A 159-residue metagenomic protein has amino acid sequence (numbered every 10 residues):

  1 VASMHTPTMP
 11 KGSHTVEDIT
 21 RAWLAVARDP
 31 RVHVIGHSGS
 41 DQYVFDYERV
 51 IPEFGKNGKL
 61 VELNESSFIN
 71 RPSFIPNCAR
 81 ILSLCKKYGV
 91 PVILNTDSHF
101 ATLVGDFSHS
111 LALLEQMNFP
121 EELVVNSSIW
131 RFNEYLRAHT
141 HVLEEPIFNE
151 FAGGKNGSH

Functional and structural regions predicted by a protein language model:
V1-K59, L63, E115-M117, L123-V124 (+1 more regions): Extended substrate/RNA-proximal surfaces in nucleic-acid metabolism proteins
P7, G39-Q42, S67-N70, S98-A101: Short histidine/acidic/glycine/proline-rich micro-motifs that form metal- and phosphate-coordinating active-site loops
V44-E53, R71-L84, A101-E115, Y135-L136: Histidine/acidic-residue-rich catalytic or RNA/ligand-binding cores of hydrolases and nuclease-related proteins
I51-P76, G89: Cap/insert and terminal regions of metallo-dependent hydrolase folds
L63-E65, T96, S128: Active-site proximal loops enriched in glycine and acidic residues that flank catalytic Cys/His/Asp and coordinate
V90-V104: Short acidic/histidine-rich active-site segments
H99-F100, S128-F132: A short, acidic, flexible beta-alpha connecting loop/helix-capping segment that sits on the rim of active
V104, E122-N126: Catalytic core of soluble alpha/beta enzymes
